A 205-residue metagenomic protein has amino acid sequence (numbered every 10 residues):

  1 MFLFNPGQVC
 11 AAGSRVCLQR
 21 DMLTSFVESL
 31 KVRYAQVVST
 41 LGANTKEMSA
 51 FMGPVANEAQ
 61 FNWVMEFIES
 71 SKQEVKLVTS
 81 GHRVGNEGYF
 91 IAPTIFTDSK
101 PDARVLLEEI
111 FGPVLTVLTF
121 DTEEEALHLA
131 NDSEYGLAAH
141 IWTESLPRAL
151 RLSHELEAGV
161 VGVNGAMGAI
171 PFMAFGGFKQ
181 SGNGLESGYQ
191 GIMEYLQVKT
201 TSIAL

Functional and structural regions predicted by a protein language model:
M1-K100, V163: ALDH superfamily catalytic-core signature
R83, F90-L205: Conserved C-terminal structural/oligomerization subdomain of aldehyde/semialdehyde dehydrogenase
